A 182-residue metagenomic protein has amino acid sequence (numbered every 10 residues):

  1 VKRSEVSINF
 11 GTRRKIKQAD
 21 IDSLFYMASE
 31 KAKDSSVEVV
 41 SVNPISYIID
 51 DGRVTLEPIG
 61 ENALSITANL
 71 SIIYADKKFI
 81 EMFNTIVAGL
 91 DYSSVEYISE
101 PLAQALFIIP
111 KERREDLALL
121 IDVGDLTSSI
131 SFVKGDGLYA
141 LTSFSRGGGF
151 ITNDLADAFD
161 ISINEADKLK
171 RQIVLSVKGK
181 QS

Functional and structural regions predicted by a protein language model:
V1-A118, Y139, S162-N164, R171-S182: Nucleotide/phosphate-binding catalytic cleft detector across ATP-hydrolyzing and phosphate-transferring enzymes
L120-T127, V133-D136, S145-G149: A short acidic Gly-Thr/Ser loop motif
L141-S143: Residue-level detector of high-confidence beta-strand sites
T152: Generic structural marker for isolated residues within well-ordered, non-membrane alpha-helices of soluble domains
